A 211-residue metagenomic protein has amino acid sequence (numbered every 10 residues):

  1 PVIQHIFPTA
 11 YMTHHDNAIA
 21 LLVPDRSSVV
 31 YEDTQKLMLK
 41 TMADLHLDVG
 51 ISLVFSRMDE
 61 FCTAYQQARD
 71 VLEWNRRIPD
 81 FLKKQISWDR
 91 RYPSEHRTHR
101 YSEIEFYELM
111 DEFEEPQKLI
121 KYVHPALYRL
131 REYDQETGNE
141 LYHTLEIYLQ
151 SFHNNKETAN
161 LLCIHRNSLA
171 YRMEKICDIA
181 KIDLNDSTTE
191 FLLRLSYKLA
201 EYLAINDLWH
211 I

Functional and structural regions predicted by a protein language model:
P1-I211: Cytosolic nucleotide-utilizing catalytic cores of signal-transduction proteins
